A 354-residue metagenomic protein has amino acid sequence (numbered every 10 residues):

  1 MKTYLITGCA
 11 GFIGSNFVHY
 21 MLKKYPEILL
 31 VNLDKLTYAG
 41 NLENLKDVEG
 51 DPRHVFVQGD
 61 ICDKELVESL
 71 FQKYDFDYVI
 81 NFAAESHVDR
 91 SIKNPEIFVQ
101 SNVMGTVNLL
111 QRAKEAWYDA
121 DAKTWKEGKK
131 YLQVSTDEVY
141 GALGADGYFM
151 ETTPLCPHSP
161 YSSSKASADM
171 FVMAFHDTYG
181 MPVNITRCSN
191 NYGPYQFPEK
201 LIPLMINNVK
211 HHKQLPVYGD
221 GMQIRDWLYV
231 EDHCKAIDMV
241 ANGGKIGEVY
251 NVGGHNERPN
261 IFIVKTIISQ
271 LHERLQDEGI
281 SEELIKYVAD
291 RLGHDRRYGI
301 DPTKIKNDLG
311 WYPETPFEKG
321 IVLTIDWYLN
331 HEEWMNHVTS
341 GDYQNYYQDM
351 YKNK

Functional and structural regions predicted by a protein language model:
M1-N191, E231, A241, L323 (+2 more regions): N-terminal Rossmann-like NAD(P)+-binding domain of SDR-like oxidoreductases, especially those catalyzing
T3-Y4, F17, K24, L30 (+4 more regions): C-terminal substrate-binding subdomain of Rossmann-fold SDR/epimerase-dehydratase oxidoreductases
G8, S162-S163, Q196, W227 (+1 more regions): Residue-level marker of alpha-helix boundaries and capping positions
L36, N190-G193, Q223-I224, R291-L292: Short histidine/acidic/glycine/proline-rich micro-motifs that form metal- and phosphate-coordinating active-site loops
N41, G50, A145, P194-P198 (+3 more regions): Residue-level signature of the cytosolic catalytic core of signaling kinases
V48, G147, P198-I206: A glycine/serine/threonine-rich, flexible loop-to-helix segment that serves as the NAD(P) cofactor-binding "lid"
